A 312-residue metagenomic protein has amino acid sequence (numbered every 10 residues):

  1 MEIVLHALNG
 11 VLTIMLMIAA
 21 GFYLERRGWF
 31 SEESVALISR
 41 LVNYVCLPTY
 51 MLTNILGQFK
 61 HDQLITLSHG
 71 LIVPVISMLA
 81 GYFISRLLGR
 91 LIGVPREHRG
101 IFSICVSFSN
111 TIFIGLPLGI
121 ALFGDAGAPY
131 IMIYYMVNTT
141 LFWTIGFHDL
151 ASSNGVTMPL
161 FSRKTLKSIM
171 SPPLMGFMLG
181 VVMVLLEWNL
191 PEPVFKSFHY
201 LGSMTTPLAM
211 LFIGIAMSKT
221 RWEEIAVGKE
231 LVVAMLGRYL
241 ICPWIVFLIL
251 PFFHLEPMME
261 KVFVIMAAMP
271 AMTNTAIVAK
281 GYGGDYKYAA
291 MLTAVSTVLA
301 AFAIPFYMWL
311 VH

Functional and structural regions predicted by a protein language model:
M1-H312: Alpha-helical transmembrane segments of multi-pass small-molecule/ion transporters
